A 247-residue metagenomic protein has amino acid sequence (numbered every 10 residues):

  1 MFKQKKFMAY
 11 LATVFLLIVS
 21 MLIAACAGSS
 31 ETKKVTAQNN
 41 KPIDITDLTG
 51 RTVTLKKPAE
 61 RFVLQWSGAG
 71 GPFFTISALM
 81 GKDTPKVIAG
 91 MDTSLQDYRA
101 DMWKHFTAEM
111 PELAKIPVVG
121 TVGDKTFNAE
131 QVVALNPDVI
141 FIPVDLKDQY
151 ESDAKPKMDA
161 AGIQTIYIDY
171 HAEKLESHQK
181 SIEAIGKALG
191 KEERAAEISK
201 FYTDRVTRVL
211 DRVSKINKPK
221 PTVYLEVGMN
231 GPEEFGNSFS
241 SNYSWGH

Functional and structural regions predicted by a protein language model:
M1-F2, A27: Short, aromatic- and cysteine-enriched interfacial helices/patches that mediate contacts at lipid membranes
F2-T13: Bacterial N-terminal signal peptides that target proteins for export
T13-S20: Core hydrophobic alpha-helical transmembrane segments of single-pass membrane proteins
M21-A25: C-terminal motif of bacterial Sec signal peptides marking the signal peptidase cleavage site
C26-H247: N-terminal ligand-binding lobe of clamshell/alpha-beta domains
